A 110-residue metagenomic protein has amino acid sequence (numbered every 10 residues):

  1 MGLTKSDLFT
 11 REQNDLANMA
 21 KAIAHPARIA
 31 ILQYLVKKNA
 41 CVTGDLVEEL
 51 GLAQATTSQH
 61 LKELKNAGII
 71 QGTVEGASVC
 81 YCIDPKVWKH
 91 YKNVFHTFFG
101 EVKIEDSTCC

Functional and structural regions predicted by a protein language model:
M1-D15, K37, P85-C110: Amphipathic alpha-helical dimerization/coiled-coil segments that flank or bridge DNA-binding/regulatory modules
N14-A53, E75-V87: N-terminal helix-turn-helix DNA-binding core of bacterial DNA-binding proteins
E48, K65-N66: Alpha-helical residues within the helix-turn-helix
L61-K62: Short, hydrophobic-biased segments on the C-terminal half of alpha helices that form "recognition helices"
